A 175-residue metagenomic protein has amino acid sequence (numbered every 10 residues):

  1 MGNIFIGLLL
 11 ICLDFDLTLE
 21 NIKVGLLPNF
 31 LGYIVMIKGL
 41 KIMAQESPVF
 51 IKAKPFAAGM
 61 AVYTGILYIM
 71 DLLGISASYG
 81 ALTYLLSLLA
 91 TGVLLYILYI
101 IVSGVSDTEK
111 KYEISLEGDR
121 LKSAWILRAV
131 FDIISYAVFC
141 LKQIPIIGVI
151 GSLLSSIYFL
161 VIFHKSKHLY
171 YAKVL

Functional and structural regions predicted by a protein language model:
M1-G39: N-terminal topogenic module of multi-pass integral membrane proteins
F15-L19, I69-S78, S135-I144: Juxtamembrane "helix-exit" motif on the non-cytosolic side of transmembrane helices
G25-L26, A77-A90, P145-S152: Non-cytosolic membrane-interface motifs at loop->transmembrane helix junctions
L27-V35, L89, V93, L154: Membrane-embedded alpha-helical segments of multi-pass membrane proteins, especially the transmembrane helices
N29-F56, D71, I97-Y112: Internal transmembrane alpha-helix with an interfacial aromatic "cap," most often the third helix
F50-I51, S103-I134, H168-L175: Membrane-helix boundary/juxtamembrane motif in polytopic membrane proteins
G59-L73: A generic, lipid-embedded transmembrane alpha helix
L98, R128-L175: C-terminal transmembrane-bundle signature of multipass membrane proteins, characterized by strong activation on
